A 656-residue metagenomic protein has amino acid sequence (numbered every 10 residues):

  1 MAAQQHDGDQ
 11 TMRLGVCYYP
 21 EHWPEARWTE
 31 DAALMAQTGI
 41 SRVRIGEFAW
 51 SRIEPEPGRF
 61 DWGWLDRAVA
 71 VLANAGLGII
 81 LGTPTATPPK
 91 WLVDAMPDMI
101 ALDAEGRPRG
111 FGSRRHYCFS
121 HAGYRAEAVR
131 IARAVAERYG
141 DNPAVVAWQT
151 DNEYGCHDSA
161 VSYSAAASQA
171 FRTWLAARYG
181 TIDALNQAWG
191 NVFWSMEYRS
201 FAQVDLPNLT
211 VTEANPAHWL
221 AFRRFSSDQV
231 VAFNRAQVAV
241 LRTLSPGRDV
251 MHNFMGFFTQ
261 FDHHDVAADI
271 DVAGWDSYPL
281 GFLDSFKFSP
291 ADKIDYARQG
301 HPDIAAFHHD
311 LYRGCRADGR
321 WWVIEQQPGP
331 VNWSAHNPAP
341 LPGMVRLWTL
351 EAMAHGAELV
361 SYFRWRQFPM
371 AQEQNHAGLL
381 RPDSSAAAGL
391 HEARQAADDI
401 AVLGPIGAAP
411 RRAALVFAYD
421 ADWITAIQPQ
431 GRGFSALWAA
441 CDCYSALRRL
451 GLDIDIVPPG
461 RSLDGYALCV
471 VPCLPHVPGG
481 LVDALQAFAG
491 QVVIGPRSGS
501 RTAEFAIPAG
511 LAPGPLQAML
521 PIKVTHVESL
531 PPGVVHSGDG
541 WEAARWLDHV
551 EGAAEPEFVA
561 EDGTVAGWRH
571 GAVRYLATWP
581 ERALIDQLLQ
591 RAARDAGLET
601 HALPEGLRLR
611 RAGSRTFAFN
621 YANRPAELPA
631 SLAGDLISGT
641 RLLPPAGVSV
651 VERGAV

Functional and structural regions predicted by a protein language model:
M1-R44, P55, A70-N74, G78 (+1 more regions): N-terminal carbohydrate-binding accessory modules
R13-E25, G46-G63, G110-V129, Y154-A160 (+6 more regions): The substrate-binding groove and active-site-proximal loops of carbohydrate-active enzymes, especially glycoside
H22-Q37, A128-A134, M255-D265, L341-L350: Short, acidic/polar
E30-A36, R44-R109, A136, Q237-L244 (+1 more regions): Aromatic-lined substrate-binding rim segments of carbohydrate-active enzymes
E105, R109-L311: Polysaccharide-binding and catalytic clefts of secreted carbohydrate-active enzymes
P216, M251-L437, D442, T525-G538 (+2 more regions): Hydrophobic targeting/anchoring helices
P340, P472-V656: A conserved amphipathic helix/loop scaffold that creates a polar/acidic microenvironment used either to coordinate
C443-D464: A short, well-structured beta->alpha microelement
